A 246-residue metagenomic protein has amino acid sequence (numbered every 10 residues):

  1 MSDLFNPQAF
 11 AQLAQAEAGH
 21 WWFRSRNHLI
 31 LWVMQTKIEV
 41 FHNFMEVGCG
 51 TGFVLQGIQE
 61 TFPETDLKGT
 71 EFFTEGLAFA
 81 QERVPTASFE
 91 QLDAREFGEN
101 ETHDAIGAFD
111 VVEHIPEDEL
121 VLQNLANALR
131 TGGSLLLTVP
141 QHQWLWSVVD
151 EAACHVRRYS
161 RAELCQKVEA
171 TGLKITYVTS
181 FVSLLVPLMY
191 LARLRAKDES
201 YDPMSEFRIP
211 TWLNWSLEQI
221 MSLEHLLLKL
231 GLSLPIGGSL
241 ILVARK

Functional and structural regions predicted by a protein language model:
M1-F109, E119-L122, F207, T211 (+2 more regions): Conserved N-terminal segment of class I S-adenosyl-L-methionine
Q15-H20, E99, L185-K246: A C-terminal cap/extension of S-adenosyl-L-methionine-dependent methyltransferases that defines the acceptor-substrate
G76, Q143-L145, L184-L185: Feature marks short, surface-exposed loop/turn motifs that line or immediately flank catalytic pockets and channel
F109-V112, T138: Residues lining the SAM
E119-S134: A short glycine-rich, Lys/Arg-flanked "PGG" loop and its adjoining helix->strand segment in the class I
L135-R157, R161-Q166: Short, glycine-/aromatic-enriched active-site segment of Class I SAM-dependent methyltransferases
L173-S183: Conserved S-adenosyl-L-methionine
